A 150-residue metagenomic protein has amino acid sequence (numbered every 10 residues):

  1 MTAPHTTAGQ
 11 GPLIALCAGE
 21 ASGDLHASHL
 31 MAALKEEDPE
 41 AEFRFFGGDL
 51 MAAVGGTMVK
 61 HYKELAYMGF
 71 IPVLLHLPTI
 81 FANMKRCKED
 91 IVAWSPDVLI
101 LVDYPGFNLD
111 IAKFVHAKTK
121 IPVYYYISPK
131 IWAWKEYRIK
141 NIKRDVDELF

Functional and structural regions predicted by a protein language model:
M1-P12: Extreme N-terminus of proteins, especially the signal/transit-peptide cleavage junction and the first residues
P12-F150: Active-site and donor-binding regions of nucleotide-sugar-utilizing enzymes
